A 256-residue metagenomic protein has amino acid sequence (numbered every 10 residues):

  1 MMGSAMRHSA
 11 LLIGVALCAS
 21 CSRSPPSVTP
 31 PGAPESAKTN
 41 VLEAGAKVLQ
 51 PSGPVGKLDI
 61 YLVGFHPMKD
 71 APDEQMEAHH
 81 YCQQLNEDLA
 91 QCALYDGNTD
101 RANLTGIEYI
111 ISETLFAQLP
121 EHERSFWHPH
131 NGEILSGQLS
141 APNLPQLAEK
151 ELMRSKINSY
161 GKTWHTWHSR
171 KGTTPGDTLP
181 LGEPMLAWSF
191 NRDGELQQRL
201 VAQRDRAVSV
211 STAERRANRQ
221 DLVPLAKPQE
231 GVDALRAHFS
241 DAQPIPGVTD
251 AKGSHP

Functional and structural regions predicted by a protein language model:
M2-A10: Bacterial N-terminal signal peptides that target proteins for export
L17-S20: C-terminal motif of bacterial Sec signal peptides marking the signal peptidase cleavage site
S22-L89, S159-P256: N-terminal domain-onset segments
K47-S112, F116-P120, R124-G132, S136-G137: Extracytoplasmic c-type cytochrome modules immediately beyond a signal peptide or single-pass transmembrane anchor
N98-P184, S189-R192: An exposed acidic His-Trp-rich patch
